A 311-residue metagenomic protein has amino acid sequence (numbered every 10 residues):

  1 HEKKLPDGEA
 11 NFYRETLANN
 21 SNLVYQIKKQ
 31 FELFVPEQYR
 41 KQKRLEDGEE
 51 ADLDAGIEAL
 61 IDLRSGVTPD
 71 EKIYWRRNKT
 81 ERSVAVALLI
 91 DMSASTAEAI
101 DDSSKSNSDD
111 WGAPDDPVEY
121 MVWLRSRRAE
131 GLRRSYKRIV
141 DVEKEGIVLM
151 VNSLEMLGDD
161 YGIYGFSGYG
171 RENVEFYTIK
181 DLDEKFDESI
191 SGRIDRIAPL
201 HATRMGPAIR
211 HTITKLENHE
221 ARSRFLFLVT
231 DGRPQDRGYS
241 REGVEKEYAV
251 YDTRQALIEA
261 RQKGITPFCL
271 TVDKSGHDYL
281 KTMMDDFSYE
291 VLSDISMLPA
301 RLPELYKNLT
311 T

Functional and structural regions predicted by a protein language model:
H1-V86, D159-D160: Acidic/polar low-complexity segments with low predicted structural confidence
W75-T80, L216-H219, E259: Replace "in large, NTP-powered and nucleic-acid-processing enzymes" with "in large, NTP-powered factors and other
K79-K180, L228, F268-S275: Von Willebrand factor
D102-N107, Y177-D183, S240-E247, T282-S288: Short secondary-structure boundary/capping segments
I139-E143, H201-I209, A249, L298: Phosphate/oxyanion-binding active-site loops and adjacent basic polyanion-contact surfaces
E172-V174, T178-R224, P234, T271-K274 (+1 more regions): Von Willebrand factor
R196-A202, I213, G232-K281: VWA/integrin I-like adhesion module and closely mimicked acidic/polar interface patches used
F287-T311: C-terminal helix of von Willebrand factor
